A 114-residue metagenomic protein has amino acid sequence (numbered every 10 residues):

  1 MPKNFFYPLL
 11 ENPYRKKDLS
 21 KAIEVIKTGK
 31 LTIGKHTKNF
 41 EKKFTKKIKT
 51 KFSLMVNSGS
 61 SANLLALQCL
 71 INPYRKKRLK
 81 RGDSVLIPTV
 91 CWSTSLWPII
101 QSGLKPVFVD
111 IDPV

Functional and structural regions predicted by a protein language model:
M1-K30, K35: N-terminal "arm"/small-domain region of PLP-dependent enzymes with the aminotransferase-like
P13, Q101-L104: N-terminal Rossmann-like NAD(P)+-binding domain of SDR-like oxidoreductases, especially those catalyzing
D18, E41, D110-D112: Acidic active-site catalytic centers that drive phospho-/nucleotidyl reactions and related ester hydrolyses
K35-S84, P98-Q101, F108: Phosphate-binding glycine-rich loop
S60, W92, P113: Residue-level detector of flexible, active-site-proximal loop/helix-junction positions within diverse enzyme catalytic
V90-L96: Conserved coil-to-alpha-helix start sites within the AMP-binding
L104-V114: PLP-dependent aminotransferase-class I/II
